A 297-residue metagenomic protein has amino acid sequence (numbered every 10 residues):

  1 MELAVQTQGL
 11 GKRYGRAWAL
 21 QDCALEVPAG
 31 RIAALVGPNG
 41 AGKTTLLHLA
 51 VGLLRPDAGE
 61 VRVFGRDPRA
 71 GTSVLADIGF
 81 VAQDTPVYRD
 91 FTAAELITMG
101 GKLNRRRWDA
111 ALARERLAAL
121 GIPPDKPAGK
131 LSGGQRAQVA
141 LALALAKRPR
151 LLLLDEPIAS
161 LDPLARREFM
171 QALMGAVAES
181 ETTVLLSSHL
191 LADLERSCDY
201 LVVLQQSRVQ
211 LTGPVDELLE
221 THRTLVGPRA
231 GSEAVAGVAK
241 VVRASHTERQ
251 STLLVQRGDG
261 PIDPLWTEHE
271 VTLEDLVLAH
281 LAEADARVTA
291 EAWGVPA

Functional and structural regions predicted by a protein language model:
V36-P38: The feature captures the beta-strand-to-loop junction immediately N-terminal to the Walker
V51: Helix-to-loop junction immediately C-terminal to a conserved catalytic motif
G59-V74: Conserved ABC transporter NBD signature motif
Q83-V139: ABC-family P-loop ATPase nucleotide-binding domains
L152-E156, L161: Catalytic Walker B motif of ABC-type/P-loop ATPase nucleotide-binding domains
R167-Q256: ABC transporter nucleotide-binding domain
